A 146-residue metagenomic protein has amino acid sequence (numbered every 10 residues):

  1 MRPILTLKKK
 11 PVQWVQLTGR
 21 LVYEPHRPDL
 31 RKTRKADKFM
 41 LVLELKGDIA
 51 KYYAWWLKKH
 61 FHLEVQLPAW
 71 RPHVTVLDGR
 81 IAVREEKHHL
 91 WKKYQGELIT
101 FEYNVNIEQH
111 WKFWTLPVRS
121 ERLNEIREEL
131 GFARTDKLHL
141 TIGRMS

Functional and structural regions predicted by a protein language model:
R2-S146: Histidine-dependent nucleotide/RNA phosphoesterase domain, centered on the 2H-phosphoesterase fold with its duplicated
